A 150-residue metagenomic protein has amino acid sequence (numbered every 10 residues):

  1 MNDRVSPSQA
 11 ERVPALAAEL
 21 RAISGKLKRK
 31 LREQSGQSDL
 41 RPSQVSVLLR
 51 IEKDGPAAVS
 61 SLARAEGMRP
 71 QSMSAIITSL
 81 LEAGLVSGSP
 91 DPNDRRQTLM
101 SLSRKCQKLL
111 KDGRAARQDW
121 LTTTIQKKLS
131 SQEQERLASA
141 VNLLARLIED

Functional and structural regions predicted by a protein language model:
M1-P42: N-terminal leader segment of winged-helix/HTH proteins
V5, Q9-L20, D112-D150: Terminal interaction helix/tail motif
R29-S72, I77, A83, L99: N-terminal helix-turn-helix DNA-binding core of bacterial DNA-binding proteins
T78-E135: Charged, amphipathic alpha-helical coiled-coil/dimerization segments
